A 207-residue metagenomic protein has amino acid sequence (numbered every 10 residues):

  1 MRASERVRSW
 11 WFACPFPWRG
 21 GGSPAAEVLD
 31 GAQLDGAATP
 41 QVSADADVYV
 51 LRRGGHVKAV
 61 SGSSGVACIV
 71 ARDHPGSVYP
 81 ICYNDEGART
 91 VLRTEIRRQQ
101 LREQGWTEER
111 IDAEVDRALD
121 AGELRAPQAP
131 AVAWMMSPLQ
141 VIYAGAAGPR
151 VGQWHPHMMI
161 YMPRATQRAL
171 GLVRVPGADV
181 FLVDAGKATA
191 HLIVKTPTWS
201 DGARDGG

Functional and structural regions predicted by a protein language model:
M1-S4: N-terminal secretory signal peptides that target proteins for export/translocation
R8-P17: Bacterial N-terminal signal peptides
G22-G207: Primary mode marks residue(s) on the alpha4-beta5-alpha5 output face of response regulator receiver
